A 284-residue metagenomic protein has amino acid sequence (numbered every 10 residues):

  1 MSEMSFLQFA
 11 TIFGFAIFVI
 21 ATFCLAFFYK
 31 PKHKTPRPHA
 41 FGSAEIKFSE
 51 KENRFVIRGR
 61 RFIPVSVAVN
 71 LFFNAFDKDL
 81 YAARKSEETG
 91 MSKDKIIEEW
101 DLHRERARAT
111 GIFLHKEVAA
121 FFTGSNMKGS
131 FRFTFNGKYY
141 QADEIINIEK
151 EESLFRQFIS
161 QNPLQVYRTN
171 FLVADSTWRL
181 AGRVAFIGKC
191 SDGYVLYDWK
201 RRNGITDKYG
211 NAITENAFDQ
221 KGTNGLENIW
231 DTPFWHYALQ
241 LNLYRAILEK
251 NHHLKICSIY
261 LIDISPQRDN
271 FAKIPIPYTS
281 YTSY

Functional and structural regions predicted by a protein language model:
S2-F13: Feature marks short, highly hydrophobic, charge-poor N-terminal signal-anchor/signal peptide-like helices that anchor
A16, K30-A181: Metal-dependent nuclease catalytic cores that hydrolyze phosphodiester bonds in DNA/RNA, characterized by
V19-P31: Cytosolic-side junction of a single-pass transmembrane alpha-helix
W100-R104, E227-T232: Surface-exposed cleft-lining segments at the edges of enzyme active sites
H115, G182-K208, E215-T223, Y244: Conserved catalytic cores of phosphodiester-cleaving nucleases, focusing on short active-site segments
S176-T177, K221-E227: Gram-negative outer-membrane beta-barrel domains
R179-A181, Y194, F271-K273: Short, mixed charged/polar active-site loops that provide acid/base catalysis or chelate metal/phosphate cofactors
K221, W230-A238, N242-Y284: Metal-dependent nuclease catalytic regions and adjoining charged, substrate-binding loops involved in nucleic-acid end
